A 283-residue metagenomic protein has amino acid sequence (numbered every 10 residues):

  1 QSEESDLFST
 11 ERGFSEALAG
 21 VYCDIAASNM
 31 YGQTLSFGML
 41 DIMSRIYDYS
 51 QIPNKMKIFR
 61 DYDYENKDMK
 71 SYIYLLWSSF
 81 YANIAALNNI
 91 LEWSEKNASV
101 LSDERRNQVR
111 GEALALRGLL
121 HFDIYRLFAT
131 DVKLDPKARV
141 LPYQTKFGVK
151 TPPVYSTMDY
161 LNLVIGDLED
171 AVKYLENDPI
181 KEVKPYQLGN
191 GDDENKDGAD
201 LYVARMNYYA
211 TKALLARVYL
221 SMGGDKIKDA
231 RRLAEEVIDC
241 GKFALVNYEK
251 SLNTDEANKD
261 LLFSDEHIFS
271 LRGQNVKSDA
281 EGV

Functional and structural regions predicted by a protein language model:
Q1-M39: Membrane-proximal, proline-rich intrinsically disordered regions
N54-F128, T151-M158, L175: Conserved, well-structured interaction surfaces
I84-L87, L161, L168, I227 (+2 more regions): Inward-facing hydrophobic residues that define packing positions of alpha-helical scaffold repeats
A98-R106, E176-Y202: Short helix/loop segment immediately N-terminal to the Walker
L114, K212-L215, Y219: TPR/Sel1-like alpha-solenoid repeat signature
Y125-V132, P179, S221-D225: Short coil/turn linking the two alpha-helices of tandem helical-hairpin repeats
R205-M206, I227-V283: Hydrophobic-face positions in mid-chain alpha helices that act as interaction patches
